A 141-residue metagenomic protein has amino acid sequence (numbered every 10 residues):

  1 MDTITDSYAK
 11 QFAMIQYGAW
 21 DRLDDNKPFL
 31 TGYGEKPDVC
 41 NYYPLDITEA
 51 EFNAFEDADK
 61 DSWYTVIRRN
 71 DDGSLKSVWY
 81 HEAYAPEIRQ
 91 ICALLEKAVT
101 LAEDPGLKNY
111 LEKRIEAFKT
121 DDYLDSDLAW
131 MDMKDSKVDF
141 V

Functional and structural regions predicted by a protein language model:
M1-R114: N-terminal helix-rich structural modules
E96, A129-M131: Generic structural signal for short, flexible, solvent-exposed coil/loop and linker residues
E103, L107, K113-R114, F118 (+2 more regions): Acidic/polar surface patches and capping/hinge elements
